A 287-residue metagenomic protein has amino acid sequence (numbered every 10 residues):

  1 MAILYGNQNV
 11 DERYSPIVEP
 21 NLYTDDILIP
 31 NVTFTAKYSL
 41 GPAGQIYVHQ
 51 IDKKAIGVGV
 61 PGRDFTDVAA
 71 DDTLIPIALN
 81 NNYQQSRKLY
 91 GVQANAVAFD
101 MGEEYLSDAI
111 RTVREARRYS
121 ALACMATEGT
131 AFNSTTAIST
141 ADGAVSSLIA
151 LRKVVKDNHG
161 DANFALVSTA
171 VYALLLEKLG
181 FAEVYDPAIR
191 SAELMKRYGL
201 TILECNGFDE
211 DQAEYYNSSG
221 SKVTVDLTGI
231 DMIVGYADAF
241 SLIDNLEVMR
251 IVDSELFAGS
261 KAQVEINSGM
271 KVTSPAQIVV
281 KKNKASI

Functional and structural regions predicted by a protein language model:
M1-P76, K282-I287: N-terminal "assembly arms/tails" that initiate or stabilize quaternary assembly in self-assembling proteins
I56-G59, L174-E177, T273: Short helix/loop capping segments that flank catalytic or ligand/cofactor-binding pockets
D71-N95: Short acidic, glycine/tyrosine-flanked loop/strand segments centered on an H-E-D-like triad
G91-N158, V280-I287: Alpha-helical scaffold segments that mediate packing/assembly in large oligomeric complexes
G129-Y198: Extended, solvent-exposed, turn-rich assembly/linker loops in the middle of proteins
A170-L174, I202, G207-E210, S286-I287: Short, catalytically relevant binding-site loops at active-site mouths
K196-V252: Glycine/small-residue-rich hydrophobic helix-like segments
I243-I287: Extended, compositionally biased alpha-helical segments that mediate assembly or anchoring
